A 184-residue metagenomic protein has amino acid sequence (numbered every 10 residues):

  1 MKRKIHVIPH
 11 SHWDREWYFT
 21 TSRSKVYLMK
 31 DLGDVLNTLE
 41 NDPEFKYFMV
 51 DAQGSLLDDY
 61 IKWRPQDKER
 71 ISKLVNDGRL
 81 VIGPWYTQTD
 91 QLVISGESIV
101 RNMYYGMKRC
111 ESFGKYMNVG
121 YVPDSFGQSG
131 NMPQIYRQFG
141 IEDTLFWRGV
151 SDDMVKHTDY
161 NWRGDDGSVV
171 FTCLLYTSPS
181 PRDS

Functional and structural regions predicted by a protein language model:
M1-I94, C110: N-terminal catalytic cores of secreted or lumenal carbohydrate-active enzymes
F48-L56, W85-Q88, G120-S129, W147-M154: Short, solvent-exposed turn/loop segments enriched in Gly/Ser/Thr/Pro and often Arg
Q66-P84, R137-D153, N161-V170: Acidic, His- and aromatic-enriched active-site or binding-groove loops in soluble protein domains that engage sugars
I94, D153-T158: Short, charged, surface-exposed secondary-structure boundary motifs
I99-Q138: CE4/NodB-like, metal-dependent polysaccharide N-deacetylase domain that modifies extracellular/periplasmic N-acetylated
Y176-D183: Conserved small/polar residues in nucleotide/adenosyl-binding loops
